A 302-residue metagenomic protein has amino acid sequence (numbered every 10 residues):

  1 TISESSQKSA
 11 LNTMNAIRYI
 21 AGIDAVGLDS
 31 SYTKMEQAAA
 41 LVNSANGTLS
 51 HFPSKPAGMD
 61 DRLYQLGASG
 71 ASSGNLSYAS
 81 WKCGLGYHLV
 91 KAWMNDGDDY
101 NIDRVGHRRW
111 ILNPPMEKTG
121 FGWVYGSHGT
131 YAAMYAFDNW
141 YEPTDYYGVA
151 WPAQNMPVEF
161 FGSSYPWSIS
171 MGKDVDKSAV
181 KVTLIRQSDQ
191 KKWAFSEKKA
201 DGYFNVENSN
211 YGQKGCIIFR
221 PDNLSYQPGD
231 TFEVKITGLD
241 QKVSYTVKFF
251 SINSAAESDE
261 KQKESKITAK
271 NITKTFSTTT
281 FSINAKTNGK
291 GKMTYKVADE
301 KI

Functional and structural regions predicted by a protein language model:
T1-S254: Functional surface patches built around histidine and acidic residues
S258-I302: Solvent-exposed beta-strand/loop surfaces, strongest in extracytoplasmic domains of secreted and cell-surface proteins
